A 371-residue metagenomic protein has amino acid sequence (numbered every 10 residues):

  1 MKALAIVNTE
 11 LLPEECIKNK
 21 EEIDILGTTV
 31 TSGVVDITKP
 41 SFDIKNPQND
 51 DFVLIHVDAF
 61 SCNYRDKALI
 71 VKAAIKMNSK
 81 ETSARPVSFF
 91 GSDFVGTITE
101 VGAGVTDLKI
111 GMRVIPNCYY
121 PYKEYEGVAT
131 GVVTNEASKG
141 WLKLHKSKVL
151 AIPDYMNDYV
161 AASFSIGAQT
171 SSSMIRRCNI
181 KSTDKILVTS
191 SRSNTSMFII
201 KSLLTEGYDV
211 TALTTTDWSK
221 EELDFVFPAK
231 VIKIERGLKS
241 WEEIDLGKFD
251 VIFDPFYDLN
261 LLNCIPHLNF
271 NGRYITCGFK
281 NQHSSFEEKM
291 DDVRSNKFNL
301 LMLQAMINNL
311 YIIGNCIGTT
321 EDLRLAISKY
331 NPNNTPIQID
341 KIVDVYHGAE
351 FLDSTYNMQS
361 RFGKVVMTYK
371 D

Functional and structural regions predicted by a protein language model:
D43-S61, A74-K123: Glycine-rich beta-strand-centered segment in the early N-terminal region that forms part of a ligand/cofactor-binding
A84, S92, N117-S190: NAD(P)H dinucleotide-binding glycine-rich loop of Rossmann-like/cofactor-binding domains, especially the beta1-alpha1
I115, I252-F253: N-terminal Rossmann-like NAD(P) cofactor-binding module of classical short-chain dehydrogenase/reductase
A162-L238: Mid-domain Rossmann-like dinucleotide-binding core that forms the NAD(H)/NADP(H) cofactor-binding site
S173, T319-D371: C-terminal hydrophobic helical "lid"/dimerization subdomain of Rossmann-like NAD(P)H-dependent oxidoreductases
E206-Y208, L259-P336, T368-D371: Glycine-rich phosphate-binding loop and adjacent beta-alpha segment of Rossmann(oid) nucleotide-cofactor-binding
G237-G247: Short amphipathic alpha-helix with an adjacent loop that forms part of the alpha/beta core around
